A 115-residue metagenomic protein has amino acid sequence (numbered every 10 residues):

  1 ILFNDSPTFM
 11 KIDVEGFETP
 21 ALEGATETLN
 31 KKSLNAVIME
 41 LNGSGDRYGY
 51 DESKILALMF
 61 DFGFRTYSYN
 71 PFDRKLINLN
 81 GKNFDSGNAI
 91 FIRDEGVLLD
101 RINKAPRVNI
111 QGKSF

Functional and structural regions predicted by a protein language model:
I1-S114: Conserved acidic-Pro-Pro-aromatic motif
